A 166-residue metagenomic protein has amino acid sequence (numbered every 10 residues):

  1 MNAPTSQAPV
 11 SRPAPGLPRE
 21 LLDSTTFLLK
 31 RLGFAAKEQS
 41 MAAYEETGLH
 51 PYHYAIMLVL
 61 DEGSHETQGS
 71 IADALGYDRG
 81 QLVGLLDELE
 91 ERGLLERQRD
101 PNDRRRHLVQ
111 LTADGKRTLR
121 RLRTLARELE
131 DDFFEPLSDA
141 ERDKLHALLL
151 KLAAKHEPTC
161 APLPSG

Functional and structural regions predicted by a protein language model:
M1-T47, S165-G166: N-terminal leader segment of winged-helix/HTH proteins
P4, A8, K37, H65 (+2 more regions): Charged, amphipathic alpha-helical coiled-coil/dimerization segments
S24, L28, Q39, A55-L58 (+2 more regions): Pre-recognition alpha-helix immediately N-terminal to the DNA-recognition helix within helix-turn-helix or winged-helix
K30-G33, L58-E62, R123, L150: Short, locally clustered residues in the helix-turn-helix/winged-helix DNA-binding domain
T47-H53, Q81, T112, L137-D139: Short helix-coil-helix linker/hinge
V59, A74, R92: Residues within the alpha-helical elements of helix-turn-helix
